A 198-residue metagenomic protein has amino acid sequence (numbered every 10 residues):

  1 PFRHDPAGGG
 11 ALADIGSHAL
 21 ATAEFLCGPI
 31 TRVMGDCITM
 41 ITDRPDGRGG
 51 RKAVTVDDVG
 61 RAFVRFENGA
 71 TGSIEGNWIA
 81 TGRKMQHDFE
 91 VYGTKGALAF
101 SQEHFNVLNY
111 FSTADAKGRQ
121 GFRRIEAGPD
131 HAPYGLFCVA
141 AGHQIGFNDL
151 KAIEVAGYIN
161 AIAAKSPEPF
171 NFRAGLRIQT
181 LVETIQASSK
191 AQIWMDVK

Functional and structural regions predicted by a protein language model:
P1-V54, L108, Q192: Predominantly a Rossmann-like dinucleotide-binding segment in NAD(P)-dependent oxidoreductases
A19-L20, V155-A156, V182: A general structural signal for well-ordered alpha-helical segments in protein cores
R32, T42-A53, R61-N68, F89-E90 (+1 more regions): C-terminal glycine/acidic-rich active-site capping loop/insertion
G35, S73-G76, F100-S101: Beta-strand scaffold of nucleotide-dependent catalytic cores
T55-V56, A70, R83-H87: Glycine/proline-rich active-site loop of Rossmann-fold NAD(P)-dependent oxidoreductases
G76-K84, H143: Glycine-rich phosphate/pyrophosphate-binding beta-alpha loops
A187-K198: C-terminal capping/lid region of NAD(P)-dependent oxidoreductase domains
